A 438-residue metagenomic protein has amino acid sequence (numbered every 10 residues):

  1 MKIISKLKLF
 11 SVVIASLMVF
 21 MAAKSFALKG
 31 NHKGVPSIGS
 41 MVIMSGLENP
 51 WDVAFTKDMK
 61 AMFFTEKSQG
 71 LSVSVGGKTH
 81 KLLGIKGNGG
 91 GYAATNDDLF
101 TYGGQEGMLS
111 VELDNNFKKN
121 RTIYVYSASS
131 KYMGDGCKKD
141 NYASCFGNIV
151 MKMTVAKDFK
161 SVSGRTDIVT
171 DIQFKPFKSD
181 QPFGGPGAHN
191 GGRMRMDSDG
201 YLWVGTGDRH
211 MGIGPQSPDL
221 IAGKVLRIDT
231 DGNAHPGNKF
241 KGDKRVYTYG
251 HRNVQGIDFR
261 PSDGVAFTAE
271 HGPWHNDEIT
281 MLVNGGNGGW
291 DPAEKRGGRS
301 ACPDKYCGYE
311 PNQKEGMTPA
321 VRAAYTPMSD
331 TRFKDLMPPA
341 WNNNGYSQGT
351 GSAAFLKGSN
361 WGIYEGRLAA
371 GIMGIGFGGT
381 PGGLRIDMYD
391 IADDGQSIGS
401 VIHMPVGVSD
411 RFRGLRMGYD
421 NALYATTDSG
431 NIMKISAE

Functional and structural regions predicted by a protein language model:
L28-K33, G90-M108, K118, S130-K131 (+2 more regions): Beta-propeller domain segments
V42-E48, G84, F100-G103, V169-D171 (+4 more regions): Surface loop/turn motifs at the tips and blade-to-blade linkers of beta-strand repeat domains
V42-Q69, S347-F355: Beta-strand-rich domains and repeat architectures in extracellular enzymes and scaffolds, especially beta-propellers
F63-G87, G383: Beta-propeller domains
F64-T65, V125-Y126, V204-G205, T268-A269 (+2 more regions): Residue position within the beta-strands of beta-propeller blades
C137-R193: Asp-box/WD-like beta-propeller blade repeats and closely related beta-sheet repeat scaffolds
G414-E438: Blade-level signature of beta-propeller repeat domains, shared across WD40, Kelch, NHL, RCC1 and BNR/Asp-box propellers
